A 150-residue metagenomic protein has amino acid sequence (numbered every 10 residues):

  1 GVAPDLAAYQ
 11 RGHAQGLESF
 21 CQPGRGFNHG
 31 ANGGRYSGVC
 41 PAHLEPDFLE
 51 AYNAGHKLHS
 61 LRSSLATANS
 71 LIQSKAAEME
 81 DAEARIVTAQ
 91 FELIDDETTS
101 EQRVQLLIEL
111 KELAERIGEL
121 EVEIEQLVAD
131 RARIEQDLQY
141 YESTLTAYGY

Functional and structural regions predicted by a protein language model:
G1-Y150: Intrinsic-disorder/low-complexity detector
